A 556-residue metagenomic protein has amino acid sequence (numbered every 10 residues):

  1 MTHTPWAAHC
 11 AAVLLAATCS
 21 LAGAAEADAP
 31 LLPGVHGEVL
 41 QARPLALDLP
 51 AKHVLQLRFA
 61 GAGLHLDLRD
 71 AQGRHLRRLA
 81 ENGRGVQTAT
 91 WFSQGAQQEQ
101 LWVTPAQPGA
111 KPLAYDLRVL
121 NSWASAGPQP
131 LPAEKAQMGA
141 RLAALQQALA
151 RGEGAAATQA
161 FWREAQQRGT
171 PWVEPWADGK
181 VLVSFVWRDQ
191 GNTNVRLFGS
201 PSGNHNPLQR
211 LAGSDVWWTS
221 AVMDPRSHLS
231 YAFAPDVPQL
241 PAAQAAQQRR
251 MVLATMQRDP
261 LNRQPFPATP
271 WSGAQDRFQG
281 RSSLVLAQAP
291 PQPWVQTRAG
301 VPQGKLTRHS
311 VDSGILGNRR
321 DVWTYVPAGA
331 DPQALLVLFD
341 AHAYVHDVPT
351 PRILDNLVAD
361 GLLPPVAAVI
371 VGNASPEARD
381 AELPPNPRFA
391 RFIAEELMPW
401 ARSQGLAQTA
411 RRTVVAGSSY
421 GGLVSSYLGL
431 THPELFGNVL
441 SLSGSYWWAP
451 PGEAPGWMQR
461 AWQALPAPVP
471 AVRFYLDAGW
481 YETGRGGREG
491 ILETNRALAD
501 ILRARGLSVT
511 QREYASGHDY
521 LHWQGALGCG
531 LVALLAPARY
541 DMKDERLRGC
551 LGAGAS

Functional and structural regions predicted by a protein language model:
V39-R74, G83-V86: Acidic, Ser/Thr/Pro-rich low-complexity intrinsically disordered segments
Q107-L120: Edge beta-strands of jelly-roll/beta-sandwich modules across compartments, strongly enriched in secreted/luminal
A165, V173-R226, D236-Q292, G314: Aromatic-rich carbohydrate-binding modules that target alpha-glucans
S313, F339-S403: Cap/lid segment of the alpha/beta-hydrolase catalytic domain
W323-V326, P332-A343: Short beta-strand element of the alpha/beta-hydrolase
P349, T409-V469: Primarily recognizes the serine-hydrolase "nucleophile elbow" in alpha/beta-hydrolase and SGNH/GDSL folds
A449-R512: The feature captures the conserved acid-bearing segment of alpha/beta-hydrolase catalytic domains
G484-S556: C-terminal catalytic histidine-bearing segment of alpha/beta-hydrolase fold enzymes
